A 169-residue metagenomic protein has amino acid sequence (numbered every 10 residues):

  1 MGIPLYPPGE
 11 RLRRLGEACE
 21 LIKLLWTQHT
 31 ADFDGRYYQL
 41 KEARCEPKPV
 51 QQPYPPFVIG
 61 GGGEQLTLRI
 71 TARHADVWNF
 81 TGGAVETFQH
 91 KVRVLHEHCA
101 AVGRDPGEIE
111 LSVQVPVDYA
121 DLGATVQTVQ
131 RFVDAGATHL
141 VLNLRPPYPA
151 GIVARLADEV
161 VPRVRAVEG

Functional and structural regions predicted by a protein language model:
M1-G169: Active-site-adjacent structural elements that line small-molecule/cofactor binding pockets in enzymes
